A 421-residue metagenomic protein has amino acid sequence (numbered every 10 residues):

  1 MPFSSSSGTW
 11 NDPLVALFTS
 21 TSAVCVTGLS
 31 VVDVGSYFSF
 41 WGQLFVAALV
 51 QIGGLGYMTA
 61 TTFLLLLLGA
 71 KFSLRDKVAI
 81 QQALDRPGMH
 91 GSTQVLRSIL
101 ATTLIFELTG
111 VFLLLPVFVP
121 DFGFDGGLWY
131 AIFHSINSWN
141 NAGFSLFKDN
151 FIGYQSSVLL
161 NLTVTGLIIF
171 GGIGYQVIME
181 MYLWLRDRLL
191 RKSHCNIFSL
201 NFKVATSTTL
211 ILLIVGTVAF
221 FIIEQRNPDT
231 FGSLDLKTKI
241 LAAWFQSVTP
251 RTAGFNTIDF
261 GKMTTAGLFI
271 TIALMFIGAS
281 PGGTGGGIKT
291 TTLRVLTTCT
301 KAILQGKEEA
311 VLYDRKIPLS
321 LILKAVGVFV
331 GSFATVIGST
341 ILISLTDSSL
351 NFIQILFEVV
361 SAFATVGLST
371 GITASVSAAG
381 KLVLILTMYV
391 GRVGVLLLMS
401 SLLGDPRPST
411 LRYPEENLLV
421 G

Functional and structural regions predicted by a protein language model:
M1-G421: Membrane-proximal intracellular helices of multi-pass ion channels
